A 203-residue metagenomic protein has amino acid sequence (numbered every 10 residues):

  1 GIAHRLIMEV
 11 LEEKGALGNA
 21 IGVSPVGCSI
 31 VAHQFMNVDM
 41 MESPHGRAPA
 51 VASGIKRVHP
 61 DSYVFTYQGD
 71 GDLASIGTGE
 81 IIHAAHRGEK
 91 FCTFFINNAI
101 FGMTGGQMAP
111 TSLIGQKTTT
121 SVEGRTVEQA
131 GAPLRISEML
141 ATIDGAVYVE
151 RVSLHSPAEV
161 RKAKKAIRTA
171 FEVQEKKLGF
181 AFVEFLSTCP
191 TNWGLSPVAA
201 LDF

Functional and structural regions predicted by a protein language model:
G1-P44: Active-site diphosphate/adenylate-binding microenvironment
A3, R47-V51, A132-I136: Catalytic-loop motifs flanking and including active-site residues across diverse enzymes
K14-A16, V58-H59, Q174: Glycine-rich phosphate/diphosphate-binding loops that line cofactor/substrate pockets in enzymes
N19-I21, Y63, F180-F182: Beta-sheet entry/capping signal
V26-G102, K165-T169: Thiamine diphosphate
S75-C92, I96, I100-F203: Glycine-rich ThDP/TPP pyrophosphate-binding loop and its adjacent helix/strand module within ThDP-dependent enzymes
